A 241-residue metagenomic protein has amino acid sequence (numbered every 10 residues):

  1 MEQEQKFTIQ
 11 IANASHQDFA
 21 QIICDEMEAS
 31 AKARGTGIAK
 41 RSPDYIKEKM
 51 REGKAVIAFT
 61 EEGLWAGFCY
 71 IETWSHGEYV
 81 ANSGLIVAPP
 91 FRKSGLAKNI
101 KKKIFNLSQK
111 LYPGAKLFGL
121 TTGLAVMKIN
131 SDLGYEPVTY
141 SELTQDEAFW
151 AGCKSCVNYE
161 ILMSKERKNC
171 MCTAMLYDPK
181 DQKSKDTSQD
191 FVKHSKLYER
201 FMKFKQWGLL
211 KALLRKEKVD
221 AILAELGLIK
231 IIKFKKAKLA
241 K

Functional and structural regions predicted by a protein language model:
M1-Q5, Q109-G114, F118-K241: Terminal substrate-recognition subdomain of acyl/acetyltransferases
Q3-I23: A short beta-loop-alpha structural element at the N-terminal edge of CoA-dependent acyl/N-acetyltransferase catalytic
S15, R41, T121-T122: Short beta->alpha linker loops
I23-F91: A conserved beta-strand-loop-helix scaffold within acyl/acetyltransferase catalytic domains
I46-K47, F105, M127: Short amphipathic alpha-helical segments and helix-helix/interface helices
V87, K93-S108, L117-G119: Conserved acetyl-CoA-binding loop-helix of GNAT-fold acetyltransferases
